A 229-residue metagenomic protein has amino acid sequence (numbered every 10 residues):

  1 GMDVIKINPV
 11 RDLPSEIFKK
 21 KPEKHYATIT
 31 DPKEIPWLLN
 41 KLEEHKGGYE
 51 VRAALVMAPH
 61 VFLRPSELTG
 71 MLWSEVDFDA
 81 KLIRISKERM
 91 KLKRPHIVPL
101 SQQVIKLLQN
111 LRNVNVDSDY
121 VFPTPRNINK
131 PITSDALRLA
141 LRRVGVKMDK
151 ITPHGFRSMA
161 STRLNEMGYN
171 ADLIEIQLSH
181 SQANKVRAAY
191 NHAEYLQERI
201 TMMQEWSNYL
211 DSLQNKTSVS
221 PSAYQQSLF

Functional and structural regions predicted by a protein language model:
D3, N40-R52, V61, V98 (+3 more regions): Short, basic (Lys/Arg/His-rich) helix/loop patches that form interaction surfaces in the mid-to-C-terminal regions
V4-M71, D79, M90-K91, V114-N115 (+1 more regions): Basic, Lys/Arg- and aromatic-enriched nucleic-acid-binding interface segment
P14, F18, P36-E43, Q109 (+3 more regions): Amphipathic, well-packed alpha-helical segments that form the structural scaffold of globular domains
K19-E23, A27-D31, P123, T133-S134 (+2 more regions): Short, highly charged
E75-L82, M148-K150, Y169-N191, S212-S218 (+1 more regions): Short, polar N-cap/turn motifs at the start of nucleic acid-interacting alpha helices
L82, P95-I97: Well-ordered beta-strand positions in beta-sheet-rich domains
Q102, K106, N110-S118, P123-N129 (+2 more regions): C-terminal secondary-structure termini that scaffold catalytic or DNA-interacting sites
